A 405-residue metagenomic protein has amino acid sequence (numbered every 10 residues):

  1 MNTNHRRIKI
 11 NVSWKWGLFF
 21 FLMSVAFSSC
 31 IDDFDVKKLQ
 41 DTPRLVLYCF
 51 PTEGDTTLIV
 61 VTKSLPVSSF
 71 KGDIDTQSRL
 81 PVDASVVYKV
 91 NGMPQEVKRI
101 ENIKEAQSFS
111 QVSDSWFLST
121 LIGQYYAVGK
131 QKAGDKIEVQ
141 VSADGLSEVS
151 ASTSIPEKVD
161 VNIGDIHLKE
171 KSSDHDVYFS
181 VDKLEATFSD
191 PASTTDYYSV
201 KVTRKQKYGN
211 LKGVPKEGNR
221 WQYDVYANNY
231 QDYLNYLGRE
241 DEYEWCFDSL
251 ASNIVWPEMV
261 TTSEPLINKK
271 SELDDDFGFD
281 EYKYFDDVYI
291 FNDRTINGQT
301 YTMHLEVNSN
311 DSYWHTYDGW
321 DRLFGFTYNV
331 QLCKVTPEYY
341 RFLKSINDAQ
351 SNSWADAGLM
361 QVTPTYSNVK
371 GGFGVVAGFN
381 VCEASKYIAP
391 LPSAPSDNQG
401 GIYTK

Functional and structural regions predicted by a protein language model:
M1-V12: N-terminal secretory signal peptides that target proteins for export/translocation
S13-F20: Sec-dependent signal peptide recognition, specifically the positively charged N-region followed immediately by
A26-S29: C-terminal motif of bacterial Sec signal peptides marking the signal peptidase cleavage site
I31-K405: A sequence/structural signal for flexible, mid-protein segments enriched in small/helix-disrupting residues
